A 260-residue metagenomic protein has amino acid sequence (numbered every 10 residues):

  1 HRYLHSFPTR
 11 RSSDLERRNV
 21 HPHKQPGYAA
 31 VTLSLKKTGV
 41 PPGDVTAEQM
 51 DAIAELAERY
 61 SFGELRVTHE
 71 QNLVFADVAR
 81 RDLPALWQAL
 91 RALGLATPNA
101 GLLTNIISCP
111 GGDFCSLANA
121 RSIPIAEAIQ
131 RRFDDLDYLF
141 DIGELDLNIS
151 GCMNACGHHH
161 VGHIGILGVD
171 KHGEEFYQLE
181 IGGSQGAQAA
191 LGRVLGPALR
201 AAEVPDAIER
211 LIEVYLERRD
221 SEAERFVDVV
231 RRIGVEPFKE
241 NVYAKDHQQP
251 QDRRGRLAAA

Functional and structural regions predicted by a protein language model:
H1-R2: Short, well-ordered junction/capping motifs at the entry into regular secondary structure
S6-A260: Peripheral terminal and linker regions in Fe-S/redox and tRNA-modifying enzymes
